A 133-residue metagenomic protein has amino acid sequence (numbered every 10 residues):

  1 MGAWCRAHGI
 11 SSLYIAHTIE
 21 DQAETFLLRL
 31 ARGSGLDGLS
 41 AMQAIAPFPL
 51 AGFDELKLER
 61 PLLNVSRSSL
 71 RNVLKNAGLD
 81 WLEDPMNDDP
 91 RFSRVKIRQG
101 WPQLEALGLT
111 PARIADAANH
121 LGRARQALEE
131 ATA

Functional and structural regions predicted by a protein language model:
M1-C5: Short, well-structured alpha-helical segments in soluble
R6, S11-S12, T18-A133: Flexible helical/loop "lid" subdomain adjacent to adenine-nucleotide binding pockets
